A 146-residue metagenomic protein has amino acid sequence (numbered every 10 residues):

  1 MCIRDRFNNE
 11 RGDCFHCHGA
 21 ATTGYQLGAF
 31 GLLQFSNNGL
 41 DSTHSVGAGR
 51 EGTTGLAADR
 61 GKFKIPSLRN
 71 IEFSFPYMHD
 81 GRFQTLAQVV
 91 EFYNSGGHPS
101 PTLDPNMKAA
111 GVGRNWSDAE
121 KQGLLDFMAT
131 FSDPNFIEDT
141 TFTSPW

Functional and structural regions predicted by a protein language model:
R4-Q84, Q88-F92, H98-T102, D139-W146: Short glycine/threonine-rich turn/loop motifs
S100-G111, W116: C-terminal soluble interaction/assembly domains
A119-W146: Flexible coil segments in periplasmic/lumen-exposed cytochrome c-class electron-transfer proteins
